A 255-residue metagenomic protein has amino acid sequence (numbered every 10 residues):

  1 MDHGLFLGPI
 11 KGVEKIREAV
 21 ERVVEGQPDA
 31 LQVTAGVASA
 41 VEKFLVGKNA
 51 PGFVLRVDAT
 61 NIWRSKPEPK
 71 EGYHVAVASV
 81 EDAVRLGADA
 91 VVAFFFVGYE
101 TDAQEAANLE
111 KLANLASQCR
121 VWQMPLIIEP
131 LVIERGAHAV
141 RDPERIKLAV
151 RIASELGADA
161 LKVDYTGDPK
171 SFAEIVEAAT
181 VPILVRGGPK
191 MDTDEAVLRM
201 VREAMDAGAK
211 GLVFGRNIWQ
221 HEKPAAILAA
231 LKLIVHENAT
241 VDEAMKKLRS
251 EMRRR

Functional and structural regions predicted by a protein language model:
H3-W63, P67-I183, M191-K210, L233 (+1 more regions): Alpha/beta enzyme core
M205-G208, W219-R255: C-terminal helical cap(s) of enzyme catalytic domains, especially alpha/beta-barrels
